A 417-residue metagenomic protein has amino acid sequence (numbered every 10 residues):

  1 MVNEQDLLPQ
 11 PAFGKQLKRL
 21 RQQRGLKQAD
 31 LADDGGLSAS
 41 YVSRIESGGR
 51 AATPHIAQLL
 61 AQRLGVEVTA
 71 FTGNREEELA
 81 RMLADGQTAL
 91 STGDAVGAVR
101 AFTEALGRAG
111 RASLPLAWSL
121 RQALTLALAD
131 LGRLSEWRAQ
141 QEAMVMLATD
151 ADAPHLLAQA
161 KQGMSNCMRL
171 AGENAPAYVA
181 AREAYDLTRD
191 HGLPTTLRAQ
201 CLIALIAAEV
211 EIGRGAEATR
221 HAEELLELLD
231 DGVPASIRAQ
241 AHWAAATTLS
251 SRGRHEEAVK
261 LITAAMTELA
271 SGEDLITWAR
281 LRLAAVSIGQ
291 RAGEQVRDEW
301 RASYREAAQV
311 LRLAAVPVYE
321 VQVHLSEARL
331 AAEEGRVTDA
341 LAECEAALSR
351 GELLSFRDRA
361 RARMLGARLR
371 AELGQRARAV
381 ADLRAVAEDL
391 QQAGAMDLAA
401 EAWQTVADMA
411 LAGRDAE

Functional and structural regions predicted by a protein language model:
M1-Q23: A short, Lys/Arg-rich alpha-helix, primarily the initiator
K15-D34, A89: Short basic helix-loop element that most often maps to the first helix and adjoining turn of HTH DNA-binding modules
G35-A51, G73-E76: Recognition helix of helix-turn-helix/homeodomain-like DNA-binding domains that insert into the DNA major groove
T53-A70, G413: DNA major-groove recognition helix of helix-turn-helix/homeodomain DNA-binding modules
E77, L116, E136, L156 (+8 more regions): Structural signature of alpha-solenoid helical repeat junctions
A80-T92, W118-R133, L156-E173, L197-G213 (+5 more regions): Tandem amphipathic alpha-helical repeat scaffolds
T103-G110, E142-D150, R182-D190, A222-V233 (+4 more regions): Amphipathic alpha-helical segments of tetratricopeptide repeats
